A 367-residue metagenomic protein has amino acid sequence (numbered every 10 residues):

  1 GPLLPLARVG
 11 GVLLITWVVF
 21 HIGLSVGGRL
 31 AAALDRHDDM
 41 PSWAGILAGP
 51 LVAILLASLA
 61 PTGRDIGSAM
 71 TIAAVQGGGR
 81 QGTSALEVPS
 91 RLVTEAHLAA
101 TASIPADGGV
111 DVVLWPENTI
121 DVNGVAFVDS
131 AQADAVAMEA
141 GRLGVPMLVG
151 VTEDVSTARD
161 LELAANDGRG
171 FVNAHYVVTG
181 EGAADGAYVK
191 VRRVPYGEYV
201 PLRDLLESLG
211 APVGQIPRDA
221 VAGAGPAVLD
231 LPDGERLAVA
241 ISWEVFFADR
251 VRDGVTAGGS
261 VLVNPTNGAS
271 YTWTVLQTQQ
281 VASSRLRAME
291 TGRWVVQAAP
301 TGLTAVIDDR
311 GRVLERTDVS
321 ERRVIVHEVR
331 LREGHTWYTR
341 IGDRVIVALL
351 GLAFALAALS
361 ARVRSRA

Functional and structural regions predicted by a protein language model:
G1-A367: Enzyme catalytic cores with a strong preference for nitrogen-chemistry domains
